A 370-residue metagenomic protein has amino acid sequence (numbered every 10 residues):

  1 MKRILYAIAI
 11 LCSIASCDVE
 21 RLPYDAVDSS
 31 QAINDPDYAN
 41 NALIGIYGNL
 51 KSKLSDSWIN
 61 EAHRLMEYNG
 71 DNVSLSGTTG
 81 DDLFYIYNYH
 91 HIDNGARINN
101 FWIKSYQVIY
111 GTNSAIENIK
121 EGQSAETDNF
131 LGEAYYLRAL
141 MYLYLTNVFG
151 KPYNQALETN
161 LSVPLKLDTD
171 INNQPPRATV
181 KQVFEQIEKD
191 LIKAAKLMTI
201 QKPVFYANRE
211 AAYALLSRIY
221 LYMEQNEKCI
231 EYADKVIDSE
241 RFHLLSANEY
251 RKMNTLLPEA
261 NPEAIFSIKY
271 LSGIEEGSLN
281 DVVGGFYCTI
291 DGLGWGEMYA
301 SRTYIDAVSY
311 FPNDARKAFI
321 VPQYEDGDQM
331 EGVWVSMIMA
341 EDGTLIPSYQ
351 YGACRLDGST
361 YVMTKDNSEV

Functional and structural regions predicted by a protein language model:
M1-D25: Bacterial Sec-dependent N-terminal signal peptides
C17-R64, S309, K317, V321-Y324 (+1 more regions): Membrane-proximal, proline-rich intrinsically disordered regions
S29, W58-L75, K151-T159, I200 (+3 more regions): Short, surface-exposed recognition loops and adjoining beta-strand edges that mediate ligand/DNA contacts, enriched
L43, I109-T112, F184, L191 (+2 more regions): Inward-facing hydrophobic residues that define packing positions of alpha-helical scaffold repeats
T79-F149, A178, K196-T199: Conserved, well-structured interaction surfaces
I119, L191, M198, S239-R241: Alpha-helical junction/boundary sensor with strong preference for TPR arrays
V148-E185: Short coil/linker segments at helix-helix boundaries
H243-V370: Elongated scaffold/linker segments in the mid-to-C-terminal portions of large proteins
